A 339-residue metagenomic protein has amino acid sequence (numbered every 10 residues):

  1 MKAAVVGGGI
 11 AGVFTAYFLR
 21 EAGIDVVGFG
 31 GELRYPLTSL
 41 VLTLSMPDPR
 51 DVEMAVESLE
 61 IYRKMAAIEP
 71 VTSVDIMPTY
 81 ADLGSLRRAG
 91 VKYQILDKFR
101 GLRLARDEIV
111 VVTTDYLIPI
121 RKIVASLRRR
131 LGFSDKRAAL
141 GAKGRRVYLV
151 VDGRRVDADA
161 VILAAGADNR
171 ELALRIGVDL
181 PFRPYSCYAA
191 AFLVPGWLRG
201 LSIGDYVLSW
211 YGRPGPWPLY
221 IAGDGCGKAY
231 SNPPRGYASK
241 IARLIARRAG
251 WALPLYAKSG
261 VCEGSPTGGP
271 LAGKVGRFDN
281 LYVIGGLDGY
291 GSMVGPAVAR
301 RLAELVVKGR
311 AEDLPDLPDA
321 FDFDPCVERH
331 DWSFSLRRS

Functional and structural regions predicted by a protein language model:
M1-A11: Beta1/beta-strand and adjacent pyrophosphate-binding region of the FAD-binding site in flavoprotein oxidoreductases
V5-V6, V156-D168, A299: Short hydrophobic core segments
Y17, E21, I68-P70, A167-D279: Active-site substrate-recognition segment that forms the wall of the catalytic cavity or substrate channel
R20-T38: Glycine-rich FAD pyrophosphate-binding loop
T38-L104: Dinucleotide-binding Rossmann-like beta1-alpha1 core, especially the glycine-rich loop that anchors the ADP
E53-V56, T79-A81, E108-S126, N232-Y237 (+2 more regions): Short beta-strand to alpha-helix junction loop
G132-Y148: A conserved short coil-to-beta-strand element within the FAD-binding core of flavoproteins
S239-S333: Flavin (FAD/FMN) cofactor-binding core of flavoprotein oxidoreductases
